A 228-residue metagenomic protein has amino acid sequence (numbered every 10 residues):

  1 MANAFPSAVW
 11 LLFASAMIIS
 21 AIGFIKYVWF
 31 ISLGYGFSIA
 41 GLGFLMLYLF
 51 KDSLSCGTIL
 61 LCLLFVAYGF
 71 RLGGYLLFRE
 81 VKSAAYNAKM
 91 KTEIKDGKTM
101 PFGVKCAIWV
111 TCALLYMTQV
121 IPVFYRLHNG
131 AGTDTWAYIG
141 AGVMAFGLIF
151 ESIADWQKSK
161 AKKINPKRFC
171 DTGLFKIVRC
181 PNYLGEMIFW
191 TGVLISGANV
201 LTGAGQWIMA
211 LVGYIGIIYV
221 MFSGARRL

Functional and structural regions predicted by a protein language model:
N3-A16, S20, S38-F70, Q119-Q157 (+1 more regions): Hydrophobic transmembrane alpha-helices
A16-Y27, G73-R79: C-terminal ends of transmembrane helices
K26-W29, L33, C62, C106 (+1 more regions): Hydrophobic alpha-helical segments of membrane proteins, primarily the transmembrane helices and their short helical
F30-A40, A85-A107, R168-F175: Juxtamembrane helix-capping/reentrant segments at transmembrane boundaries
I31-L33, F102-L115, R179-E186: Select subsegments of transmembrane alpha-helices in polytopic membrane proteins, especially boundary-proximal
G57-T99: A basic- and aromatic-enriched beta-loop-alpha substructure that forms the phosphate/nucleotide- and DNA/RNA-contacting
F78-K82, C106, V220, G224: A general boundary/transition motif marking the beginning of the first structured unit of a protein
A88-A131, A137-A141: PAPS-dependent sulfotransferase catalytic domain
